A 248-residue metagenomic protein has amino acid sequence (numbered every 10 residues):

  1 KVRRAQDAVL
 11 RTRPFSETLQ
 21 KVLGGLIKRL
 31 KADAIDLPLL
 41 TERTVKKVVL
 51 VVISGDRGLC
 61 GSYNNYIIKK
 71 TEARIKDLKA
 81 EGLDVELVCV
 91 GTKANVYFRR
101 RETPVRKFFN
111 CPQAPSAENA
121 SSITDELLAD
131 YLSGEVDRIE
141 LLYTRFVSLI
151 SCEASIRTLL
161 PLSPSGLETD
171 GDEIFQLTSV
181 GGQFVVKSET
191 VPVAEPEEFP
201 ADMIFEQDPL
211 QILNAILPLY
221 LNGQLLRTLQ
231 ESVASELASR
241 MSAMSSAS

Functional and structural regions predicted by a protein language model:
K1-S248: C-terminal beta-strand-loop-alpha-helix "lid" module of Rossmann-like NAD(P)-dependent dehydrogenases
